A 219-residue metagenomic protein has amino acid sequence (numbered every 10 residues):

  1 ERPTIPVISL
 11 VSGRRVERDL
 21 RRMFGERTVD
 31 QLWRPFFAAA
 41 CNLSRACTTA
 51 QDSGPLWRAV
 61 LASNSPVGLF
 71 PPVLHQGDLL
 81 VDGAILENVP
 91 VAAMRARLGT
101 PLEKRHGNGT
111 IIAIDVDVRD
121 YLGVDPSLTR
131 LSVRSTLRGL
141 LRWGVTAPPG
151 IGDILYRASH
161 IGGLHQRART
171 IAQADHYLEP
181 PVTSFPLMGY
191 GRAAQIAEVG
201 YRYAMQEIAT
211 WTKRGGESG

Functional and structural regions predicted by a protein language model:
E1-G219: Patatin-like phospholipase
